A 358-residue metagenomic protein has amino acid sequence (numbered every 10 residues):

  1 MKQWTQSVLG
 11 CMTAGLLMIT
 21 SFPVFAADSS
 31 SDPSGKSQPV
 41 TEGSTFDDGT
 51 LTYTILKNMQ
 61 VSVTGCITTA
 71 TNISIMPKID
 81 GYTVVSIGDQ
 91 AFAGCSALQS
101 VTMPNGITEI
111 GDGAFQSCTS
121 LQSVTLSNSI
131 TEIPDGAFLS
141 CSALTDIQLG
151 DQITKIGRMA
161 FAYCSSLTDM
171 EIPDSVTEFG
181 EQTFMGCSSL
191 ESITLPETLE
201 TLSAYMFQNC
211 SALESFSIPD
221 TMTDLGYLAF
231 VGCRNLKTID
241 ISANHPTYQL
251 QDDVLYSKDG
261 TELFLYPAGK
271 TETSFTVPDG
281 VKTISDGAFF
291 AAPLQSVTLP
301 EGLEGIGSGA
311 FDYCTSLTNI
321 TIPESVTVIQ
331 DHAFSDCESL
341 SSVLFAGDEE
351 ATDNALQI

Functional and structural regions predicted by a protein language model:
W4-F25: Sec-dependent N-terminal signal peptides of Gram-positive bacterial secreted proteins and lipoproteins
G15, G35, G106, G111-G113 (+4 more regions): Residue-identity detector for glycine
I19-P39: Sec-dependent signal peptide cleavage junction
F22, T50-V61, T68-S86, S96-E109 (+10 more regions): Structural signature of tandem-repeat unit edges
D32-Y53: N-terminal low-complexity, Pro/Thr/Ser-rich intrinsically disordered segments that act as propeptides or flexible
T41-E42, S62-G65: N-terminal targeting signals for Sec/Tat export/insertion, comprising classic cleavable signal peptides
